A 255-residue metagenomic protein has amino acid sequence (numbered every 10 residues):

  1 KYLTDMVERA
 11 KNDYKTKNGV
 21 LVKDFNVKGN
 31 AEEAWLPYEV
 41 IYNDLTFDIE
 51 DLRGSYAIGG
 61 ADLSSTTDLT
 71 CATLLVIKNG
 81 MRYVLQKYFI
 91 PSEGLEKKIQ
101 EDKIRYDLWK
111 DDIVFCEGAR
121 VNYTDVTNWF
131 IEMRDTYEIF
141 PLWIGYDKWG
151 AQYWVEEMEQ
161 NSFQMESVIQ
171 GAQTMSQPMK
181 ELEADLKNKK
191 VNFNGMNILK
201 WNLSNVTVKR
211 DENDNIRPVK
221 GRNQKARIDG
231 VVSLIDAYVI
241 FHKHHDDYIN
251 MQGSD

Functional and structural regions predicted by a protein language model:
K1-I58, K87-P91, K97-G118: Non-catalytic, compositionally simple segments
Y2-E8, L21, L52-G54, Y83 (+2 more regions): Long, compositionally biased intrinsically disordered regions
W35-P37, G118-W129, Y146, A226-G230: Phosphate/oxyanion-binding active-site loops and adjacent basic polyanion-contact surfaces
L52-I77, R82: Gly/Thr-rich phosphate-binding beta-strand-loop-beta motif of the actin/hexokinase/Hsp70
L63, G145-K148, V168: Short His-Asn-centered micro-motif
D112-F140: Short, basic/hydrophobic alpha-helical segments
E138-G150, V155: Short glycine-rich phosphate-binding loop at a beta-alpha junction
E157-Y248: Metal-dependent DNA phosphodiester-chemistry modules and their immediately adjacent helices/loops in DNA-processing
